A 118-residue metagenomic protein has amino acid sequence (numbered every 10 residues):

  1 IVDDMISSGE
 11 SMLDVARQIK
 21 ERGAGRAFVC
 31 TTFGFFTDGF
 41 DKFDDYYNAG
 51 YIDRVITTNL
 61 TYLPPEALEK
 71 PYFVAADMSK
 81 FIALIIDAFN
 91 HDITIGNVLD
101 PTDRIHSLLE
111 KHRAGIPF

Functional and structural regions predicted by a protein language model:
I1-F118: PRPP-associated nucleotide enzymes
